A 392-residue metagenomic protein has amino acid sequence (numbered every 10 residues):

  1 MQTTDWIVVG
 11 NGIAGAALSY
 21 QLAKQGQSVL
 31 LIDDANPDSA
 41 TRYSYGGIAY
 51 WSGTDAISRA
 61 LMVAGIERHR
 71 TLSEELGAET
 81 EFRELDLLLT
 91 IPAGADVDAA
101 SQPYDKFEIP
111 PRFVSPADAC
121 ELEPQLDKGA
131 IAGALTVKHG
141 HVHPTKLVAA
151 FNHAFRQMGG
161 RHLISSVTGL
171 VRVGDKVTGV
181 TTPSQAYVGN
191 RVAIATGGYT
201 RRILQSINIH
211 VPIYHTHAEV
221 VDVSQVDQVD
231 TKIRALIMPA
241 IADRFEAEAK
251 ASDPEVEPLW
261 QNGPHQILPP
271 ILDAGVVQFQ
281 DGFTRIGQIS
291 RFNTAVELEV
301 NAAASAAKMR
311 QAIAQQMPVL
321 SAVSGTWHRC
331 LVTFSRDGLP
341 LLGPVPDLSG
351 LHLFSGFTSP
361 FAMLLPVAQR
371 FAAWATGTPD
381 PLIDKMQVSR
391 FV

Functional and structural regions predicted by a protein language model:
T4-L30: N-terminal Rossmann-like FAD-binding beta1-loop-alpha1 element of flavoenzymes
I7-V9, Y187-Y199, A368: Short hydrophobic core segments
Y20-Q21, I48, T80-F82, G198-W327 (+1 more regions): Active-site substrate-recognition segment that forms the wall of the catalytic cavity or substrate channel
K24-R42: Glycine-rich FAD pyrophosphate-binding loop
G46-L122, I271-A274: Dinucleotide-binding Rossmann-like beta1-alpha1 core, especially the glycine-rich loop that anchors the ADP
A60-V63, L89-V97, A134-H153, E299-S305 (+1 more regions): Short beta-strand to alpha-helix junction loop
D118-E121, H141, N293-A295, E299-W374 (+2 more regions): Flavin (FAD/FMN) cofactor-binding core of flavoprotein oxidoreductases
A134-P183, Y187-N190: Helical element adjacent to the flavin cofactor pocket in flavoenzyme catalytic cores
